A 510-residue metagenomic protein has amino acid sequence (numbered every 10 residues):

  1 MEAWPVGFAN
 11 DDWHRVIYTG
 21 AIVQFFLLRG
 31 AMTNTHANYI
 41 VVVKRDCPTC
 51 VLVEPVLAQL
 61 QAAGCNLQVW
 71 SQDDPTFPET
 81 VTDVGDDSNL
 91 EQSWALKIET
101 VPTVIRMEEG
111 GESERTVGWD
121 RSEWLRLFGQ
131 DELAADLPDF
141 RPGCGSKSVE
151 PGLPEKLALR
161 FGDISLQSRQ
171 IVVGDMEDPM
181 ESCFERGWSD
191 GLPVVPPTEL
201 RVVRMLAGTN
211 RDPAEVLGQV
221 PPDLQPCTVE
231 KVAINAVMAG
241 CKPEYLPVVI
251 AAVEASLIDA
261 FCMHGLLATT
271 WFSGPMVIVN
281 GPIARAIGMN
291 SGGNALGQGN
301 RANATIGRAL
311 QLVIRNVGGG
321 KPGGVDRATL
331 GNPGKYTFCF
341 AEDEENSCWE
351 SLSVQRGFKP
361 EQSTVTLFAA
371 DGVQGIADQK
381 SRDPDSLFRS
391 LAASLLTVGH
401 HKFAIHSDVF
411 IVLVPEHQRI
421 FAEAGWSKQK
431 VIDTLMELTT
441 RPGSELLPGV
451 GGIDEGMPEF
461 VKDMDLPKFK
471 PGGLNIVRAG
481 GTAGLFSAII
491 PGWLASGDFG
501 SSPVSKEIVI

Functional and structural regions predicted by a protein language model:
M1-A31, Y39: N-terminal amphipathic/basic-hydrophobic helices that include classical n-h-c signal peptides and signal-anchor
T33-V51: Short active-site neighborhood of thiol/selenol oxidoreductases, capturing the structured segment around
V51-A63: Typically the conserved alpha-helix immediately C-terminal to a functionally engaged Cys/Sec in thioredoxin-like
C65-D73: Short, hydrophobic beta-strand segments that form beta-sheet elements in well-ordered domains
D73-T100, W124-D131: Thioredoxin-like thiol-disulfide oxidoreductase module
I105-F140: Non-catalytic, surface beta->alpha helical segment in thiol-disulfide oxidoreductase systems
A135-Q167, G174: Iron-sulfur (Fe-S) cluster-binding modules
A158-I510: Non-transmembrane, aqueous-exposed alpha-helical and coiled segments at domain scale
